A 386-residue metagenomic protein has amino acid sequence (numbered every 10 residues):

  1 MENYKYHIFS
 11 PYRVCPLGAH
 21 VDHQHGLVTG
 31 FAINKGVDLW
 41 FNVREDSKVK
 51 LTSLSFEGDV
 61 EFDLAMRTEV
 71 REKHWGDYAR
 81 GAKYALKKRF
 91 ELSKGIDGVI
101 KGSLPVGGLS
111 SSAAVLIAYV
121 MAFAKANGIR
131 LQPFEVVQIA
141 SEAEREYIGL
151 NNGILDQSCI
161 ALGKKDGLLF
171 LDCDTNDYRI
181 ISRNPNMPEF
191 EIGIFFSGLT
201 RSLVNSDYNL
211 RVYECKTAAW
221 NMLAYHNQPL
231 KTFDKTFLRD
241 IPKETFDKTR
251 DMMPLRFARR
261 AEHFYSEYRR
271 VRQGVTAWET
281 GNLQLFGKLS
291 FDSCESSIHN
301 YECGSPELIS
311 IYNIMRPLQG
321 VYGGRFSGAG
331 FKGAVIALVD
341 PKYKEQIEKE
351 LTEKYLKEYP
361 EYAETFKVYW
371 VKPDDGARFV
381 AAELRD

Functional and structural regions predicted by a protein language model:
M1-L17, D38-H74, G167-G323, L338-D386: C-terminal nucleotide
M1-L27, D63-M66, E72-M187, P317 (+1 more regions): Gly/Ser-rich oxyanion-binding loop with an adjacent helix/lid that shapes the negatively charged ligand pocket
H25-A32, R211-V212: Short Gly/aromatic-enriched secondary-structure transition segments
G30-F31, W40-V43, F90: Short, charge-rich binding segments
A114, A334-V339: FabD-like malonyl-/acyl-CoA
F331: Glycine-rich phosphate-binding loop
